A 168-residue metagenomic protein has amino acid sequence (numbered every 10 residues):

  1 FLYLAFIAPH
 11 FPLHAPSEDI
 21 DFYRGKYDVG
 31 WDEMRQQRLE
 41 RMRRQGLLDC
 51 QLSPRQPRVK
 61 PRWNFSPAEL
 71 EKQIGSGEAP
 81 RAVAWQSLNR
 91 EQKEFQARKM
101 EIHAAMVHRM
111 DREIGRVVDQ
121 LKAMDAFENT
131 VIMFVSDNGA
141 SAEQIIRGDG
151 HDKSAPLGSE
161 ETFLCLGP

Functional and structural regions predicted by a protein language model:
L2-P168: Active-site-proximal cap/lid insertion segments
